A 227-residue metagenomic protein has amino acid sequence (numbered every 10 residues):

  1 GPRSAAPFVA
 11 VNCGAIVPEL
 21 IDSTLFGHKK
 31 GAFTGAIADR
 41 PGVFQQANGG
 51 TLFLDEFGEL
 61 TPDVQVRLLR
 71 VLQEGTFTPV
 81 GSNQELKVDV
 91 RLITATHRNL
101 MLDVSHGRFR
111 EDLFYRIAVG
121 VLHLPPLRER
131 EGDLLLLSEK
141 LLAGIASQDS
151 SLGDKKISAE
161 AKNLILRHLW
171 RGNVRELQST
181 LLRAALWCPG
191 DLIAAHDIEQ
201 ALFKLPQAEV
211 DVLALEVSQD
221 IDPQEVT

Functional and structural regions predicted by a protein language model:
G1-T34, Q45-T61, P126-E131, T180: Conserved post-Walker A coupling segment in P-loop NTPases
P2-A6, G42, G81-R91, N99-Q207: Nucleotide-binding/hydrolysis machinery
F8, T51, F77, V90-T94: Hydrophobic/aliphatic anchor position in the core parallel beta-sheet of P-loop NTPase nucleotide-binding domains
V11, H28, G35, D39 (+2 more regions): Interfacial catalytic loop of ABC nucleotide-binding domains
G31-A38, E74-P79, L102: Short gly/ser/thr-rich secondary-structure transition/capping motifs
E56, T94-N99: A short beta-strand-to-loop transition that corresponds to the Sensor-1 phosphate-sensing loop of AAA+ P-loop ATPases
S179, A214-T227: Bacterial C-terminal helix-turn-helix
